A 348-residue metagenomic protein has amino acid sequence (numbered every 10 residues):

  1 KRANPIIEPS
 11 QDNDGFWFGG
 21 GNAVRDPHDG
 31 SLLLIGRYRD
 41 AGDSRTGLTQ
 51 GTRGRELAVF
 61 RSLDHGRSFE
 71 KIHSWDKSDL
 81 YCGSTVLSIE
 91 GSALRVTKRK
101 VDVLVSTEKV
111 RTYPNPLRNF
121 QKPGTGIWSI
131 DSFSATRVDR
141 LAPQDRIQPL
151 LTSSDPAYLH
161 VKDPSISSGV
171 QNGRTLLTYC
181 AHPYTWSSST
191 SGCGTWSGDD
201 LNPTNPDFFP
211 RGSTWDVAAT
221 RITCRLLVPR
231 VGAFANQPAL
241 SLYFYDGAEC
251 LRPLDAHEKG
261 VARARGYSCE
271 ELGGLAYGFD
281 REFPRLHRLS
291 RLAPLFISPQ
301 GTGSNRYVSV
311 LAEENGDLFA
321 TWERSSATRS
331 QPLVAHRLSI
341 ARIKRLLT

Functional and structural regions predicted by a protein language model:
K1-L87, R95-T302, E313-T348: Beta-rich carbohydrate-recognition and catalytic domains
R306-V308: Short glycine-rich, acidic/polar surface loops and turns
